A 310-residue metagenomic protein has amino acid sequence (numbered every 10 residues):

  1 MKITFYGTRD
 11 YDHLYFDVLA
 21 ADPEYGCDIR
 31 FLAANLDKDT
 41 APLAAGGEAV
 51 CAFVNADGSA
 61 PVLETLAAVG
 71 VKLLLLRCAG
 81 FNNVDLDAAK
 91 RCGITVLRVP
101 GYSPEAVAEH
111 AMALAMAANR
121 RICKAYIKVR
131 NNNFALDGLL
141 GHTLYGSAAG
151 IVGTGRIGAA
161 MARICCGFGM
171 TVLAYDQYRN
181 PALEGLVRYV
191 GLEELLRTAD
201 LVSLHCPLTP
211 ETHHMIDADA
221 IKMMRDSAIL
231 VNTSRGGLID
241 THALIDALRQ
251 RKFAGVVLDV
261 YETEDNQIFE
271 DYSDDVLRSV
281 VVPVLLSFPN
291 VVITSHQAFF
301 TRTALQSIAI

Functional and structural regions predicted by a protein language model:
M1-V96, D217: An N-terminal-biased, well-structured beta-alpha scaffold segment characteristic of Rossmann-like dinucleotide-binding
V54-N55, D200, C206-L208, S234-R235 (+1 more regions): Short glycine-/small-residue-rich Rossmann-like dinucleotide-binding loops
A68-L73, C92-I94, M170, D226-A228 (+1 more regions): A short helix->loop->beta-strand "cap" motif at the edges of active sites that frequently abuts
C92-A148, A160-R163, G167, Y175: Phosphate-binding beta-alpha-beta segment of Rossmann-like dinucleotide-binding domains, i.e., the NAD(P)
D137-D226: Rossmann-like dinucleotide/phosphate-binding beta-alpha-beta segment
S227, S234-I310: Rossmann-like dinucleotide-binding domain for NAD(H)/NADP(H)
